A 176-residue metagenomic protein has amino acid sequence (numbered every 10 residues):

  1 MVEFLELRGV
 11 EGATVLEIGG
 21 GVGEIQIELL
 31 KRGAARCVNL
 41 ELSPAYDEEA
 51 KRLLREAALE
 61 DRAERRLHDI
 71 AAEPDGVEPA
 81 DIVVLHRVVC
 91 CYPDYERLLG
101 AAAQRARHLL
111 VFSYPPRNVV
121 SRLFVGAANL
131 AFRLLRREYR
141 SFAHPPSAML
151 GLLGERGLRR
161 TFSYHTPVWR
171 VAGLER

Functional and structural regions predicted by a protein language model:
M1-E11: Conserved alpha-helix/loop element of class I SAM-dependent methyltransferases that forms part of the SAM/SAH-binding
A13-G21: Conserved class I S-adenosyl-L-methionine
V22-D69: Class I SAM-dependent methyltransferase SAM/SAH-binding core
A72-V77: Short conserved loop adjoining the S-adenosyl-L-methionine
I82-D94: A short SAM/SAH-binding and catalytic strip from SAM-dependent methyltransferases
Y92-A102: A short, conserved alpha-helix within the catalytic core of class I
R107-P116: Conserved beta-strand signature within the Rossmann-like core of class I S-adenosyl-L-methionine
Y139-R156: Short alpha-helix
